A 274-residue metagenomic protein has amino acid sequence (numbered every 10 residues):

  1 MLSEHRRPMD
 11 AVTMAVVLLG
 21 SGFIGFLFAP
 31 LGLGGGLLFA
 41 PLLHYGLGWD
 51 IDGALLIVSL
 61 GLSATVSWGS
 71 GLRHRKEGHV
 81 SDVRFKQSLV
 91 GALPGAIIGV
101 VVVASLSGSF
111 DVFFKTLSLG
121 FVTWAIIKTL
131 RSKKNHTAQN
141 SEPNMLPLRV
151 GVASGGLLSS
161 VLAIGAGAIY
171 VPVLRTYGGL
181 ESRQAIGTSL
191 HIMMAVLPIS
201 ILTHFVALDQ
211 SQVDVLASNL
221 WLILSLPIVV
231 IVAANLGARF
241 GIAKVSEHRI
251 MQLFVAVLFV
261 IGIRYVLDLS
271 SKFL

Functional and structural regions predicted by a protein language model:
M1-L27, A40, H44-G53, G69-G156 (+3 more regions): Juxtamembrane transmembrane-helix boundary motif
A29, S200-I201: Alpha-helical transmembrane segments and, especially, the helix-loop junctions at the ends of these helices
L31-F39, A163-V173: Transmembrane helix boundary and interhelical junction motifs in multipass membrane proteins
L37-L42, L62-V66, I98, M194-P198: Hydrophobic alpha-helical segments within and immediately flanking transmembrane helices of multi-pass membrane proteins
L56-S63, L93, S189-L197, L258: Transmembrane helix-bundle signature of multi-pass membrane transporters/permeases
S154-S159, I169: Surface-exposed interaction/gating patches
S159-I164, I192: Short, surface-exposed loop/turn motifs that are enriched in glycine and acidic residues and include a nearby proline
